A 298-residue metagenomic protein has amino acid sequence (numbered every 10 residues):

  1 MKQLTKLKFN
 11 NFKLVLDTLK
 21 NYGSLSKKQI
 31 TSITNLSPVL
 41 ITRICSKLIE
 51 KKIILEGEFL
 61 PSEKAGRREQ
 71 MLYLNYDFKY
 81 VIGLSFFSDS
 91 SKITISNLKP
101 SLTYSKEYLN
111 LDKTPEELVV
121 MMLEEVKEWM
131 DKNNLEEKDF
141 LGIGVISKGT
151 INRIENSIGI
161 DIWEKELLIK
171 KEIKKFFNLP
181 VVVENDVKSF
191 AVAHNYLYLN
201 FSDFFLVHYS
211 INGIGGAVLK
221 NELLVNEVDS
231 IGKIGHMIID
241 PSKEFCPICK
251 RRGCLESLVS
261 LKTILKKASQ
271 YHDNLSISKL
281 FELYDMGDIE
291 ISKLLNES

Functional and structural regions predicted by a protein language model:
M1-K27, T31-S32: Extreme N-terminal segment that seeds HTH/winged-HTH DNA-binding domains in transcriptional regulators
G23-G57: N-terminal helix-turn-helix
E56-K79, V183-L206: Conserved phosphate-binding catalytic cores of ATP/NTP-utilizing and phosphoryl-transfer enzymes
E58, Y104, V225-N226: A structural microfeature
G66-S105, L206-K220: Gly/Thr-rich phosphate-binding beta-strand-loop-beta motif of the actin/hexokinase/Hsp70
S105-D203: Glycine-rich phosphate-binding loop and adjoining helix at the ATP-binding site of ATP-dependent phosphoryl-transfer
E117-E136, L255-V259, T263-S298: Adenine-nucleotide phosphate-binding core of ATP-dependent small-molecule kinases
F201-L258: Glycine-rich phosphate-binding loop of actin/hexokinase-like ATP-binding domains
